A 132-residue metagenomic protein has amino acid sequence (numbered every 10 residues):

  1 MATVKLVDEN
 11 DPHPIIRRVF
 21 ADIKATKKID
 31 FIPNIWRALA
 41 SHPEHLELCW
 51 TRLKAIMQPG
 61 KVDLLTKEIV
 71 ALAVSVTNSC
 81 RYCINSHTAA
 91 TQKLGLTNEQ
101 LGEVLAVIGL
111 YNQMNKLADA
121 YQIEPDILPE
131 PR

Functional and structural regions predicted by a protein language model:
M1-R132: Hydrophobic alpha-helical segments
